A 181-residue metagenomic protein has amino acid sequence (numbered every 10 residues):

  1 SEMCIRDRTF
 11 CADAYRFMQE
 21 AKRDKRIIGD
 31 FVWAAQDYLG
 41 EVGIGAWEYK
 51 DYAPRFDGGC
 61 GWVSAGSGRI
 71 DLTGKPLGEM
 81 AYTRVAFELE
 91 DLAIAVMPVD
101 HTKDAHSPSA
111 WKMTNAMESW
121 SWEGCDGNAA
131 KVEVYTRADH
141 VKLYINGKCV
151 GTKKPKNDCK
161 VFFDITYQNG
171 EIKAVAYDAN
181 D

Functional and structural regions predicted by a protein language model:
S1-E2, R6-K154, F162-Y167, E171-N180: Extended substrate-binding grooves/exosites of carbohydrate-active enzymes
N157: Charged DNA-binding/catalytic regions of mobile-element recombinases
